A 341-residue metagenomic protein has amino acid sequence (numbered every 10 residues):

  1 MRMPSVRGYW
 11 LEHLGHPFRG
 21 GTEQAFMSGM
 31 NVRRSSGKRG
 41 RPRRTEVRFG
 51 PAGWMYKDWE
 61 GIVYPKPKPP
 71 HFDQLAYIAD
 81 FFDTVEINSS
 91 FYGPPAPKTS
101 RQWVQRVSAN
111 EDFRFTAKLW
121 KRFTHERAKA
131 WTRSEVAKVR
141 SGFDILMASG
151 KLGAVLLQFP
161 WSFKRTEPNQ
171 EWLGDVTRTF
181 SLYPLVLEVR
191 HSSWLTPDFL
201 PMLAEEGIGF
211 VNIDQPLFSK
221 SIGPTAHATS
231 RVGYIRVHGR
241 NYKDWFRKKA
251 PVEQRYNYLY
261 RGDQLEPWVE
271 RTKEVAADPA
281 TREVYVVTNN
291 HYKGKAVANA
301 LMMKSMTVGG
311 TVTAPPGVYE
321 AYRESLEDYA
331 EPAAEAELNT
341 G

Functional and structural regions predicted by a protein language model:
M1-R2, F26: N-terminal regions encompassing targeting/leader/pre-sequences
R2, R7, R19, R33-R34 (+1 more regions): Basic polycationic patches enriched in arginine
H13: Detector for the Zn2+-coordinating histidines of canonical Cys2His2
P17-F18, E23: Short, low-complexity, charge-dense intrinsically disordered segments
E23-G341: Residues lining hydrophobic/aromatic ligand-binding pockets adjacent to catalytic sites
